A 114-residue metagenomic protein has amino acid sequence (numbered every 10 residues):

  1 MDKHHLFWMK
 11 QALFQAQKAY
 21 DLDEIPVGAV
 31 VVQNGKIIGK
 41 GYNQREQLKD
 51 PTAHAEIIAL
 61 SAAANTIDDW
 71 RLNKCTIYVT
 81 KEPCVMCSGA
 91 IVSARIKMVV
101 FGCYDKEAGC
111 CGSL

Functional and structural regions predicted by a protein language model:
M1-L22: Short, basic/aromatic recognition patches
D2, K10, G39-L114: Zn2+-dependent cytidine deaminase-like catalytic core
A12, A16-A19, A29, A55 (+1 more regions): Small-residue (primarily alanine) positions within well-ordered alpha-helices, especially packing/interaction faces
D23-V27, N73: Short, basic and Ser/Thr-rich N-terminal targeting/leader segments
V27-G35: Short beta-strand scaffold segments in enzyme catalytic cores
